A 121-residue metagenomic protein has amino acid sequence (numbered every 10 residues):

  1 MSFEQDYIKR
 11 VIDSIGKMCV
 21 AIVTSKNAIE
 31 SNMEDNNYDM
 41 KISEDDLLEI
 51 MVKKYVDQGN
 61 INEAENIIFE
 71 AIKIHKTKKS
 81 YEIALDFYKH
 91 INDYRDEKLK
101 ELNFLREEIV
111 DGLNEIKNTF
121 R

Functional and structural regions predicted by a protein language model:
M1-I74, Y94-E97, E107-R121: N-terminal alpha-helical interaction modules that lie
E82-A84: Alpha-solenoid helical repeat scaffolds
D86-F87, E108: Amphipathic alpha-helical protein-interaction segments
Y88-N92: Extracytoplasmic electrostatic interaction patches
K98-L102: Charged, low-complexity interaction regions
